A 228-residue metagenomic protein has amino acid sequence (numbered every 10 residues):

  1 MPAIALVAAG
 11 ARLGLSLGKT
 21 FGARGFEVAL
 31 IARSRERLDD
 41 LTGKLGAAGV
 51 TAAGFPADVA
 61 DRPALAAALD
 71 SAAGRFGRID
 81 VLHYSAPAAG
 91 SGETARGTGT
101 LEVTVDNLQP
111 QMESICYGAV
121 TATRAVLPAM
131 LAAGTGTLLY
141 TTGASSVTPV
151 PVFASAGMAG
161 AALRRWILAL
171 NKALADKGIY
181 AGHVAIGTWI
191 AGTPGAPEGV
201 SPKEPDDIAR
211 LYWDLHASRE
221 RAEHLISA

Functional and structural regions predicted by a protein language model:
M1-A29: Canonical Rossmann dinucleotide-binding motif of NAD(H)/NADP(H)-dependent dehydrogenases/reductases, specifically
V7, I79-E93, I115, Y140 (+1 more regions): Rossmann-fold scaffold of SDR-type NAD(P)-dependent oxidoreductases
F26-D40: Conserved glycine-rich Rossmann-like NAD(P)H-binding loop of the short-chain dehydrogenase/reductase
L45-P63: Rossmann-fold cofactor-recognition segment
A68, H83, Q111, G118 (+1 more regions): Hydrophobic positions on the long internal alpha-helix of Rossmann-like NAD(P)-dependent oxidoreductase domains
P87-D106: Conserved mid-core segment of classical short-chain dehydrogenase/reductases
A88, V105-N107, Q111, I115 (+6 more regions): Catalytic loop of short-chain dehydrogenase/reductase
L168, D176-A228: C-terminal helical subdomain
